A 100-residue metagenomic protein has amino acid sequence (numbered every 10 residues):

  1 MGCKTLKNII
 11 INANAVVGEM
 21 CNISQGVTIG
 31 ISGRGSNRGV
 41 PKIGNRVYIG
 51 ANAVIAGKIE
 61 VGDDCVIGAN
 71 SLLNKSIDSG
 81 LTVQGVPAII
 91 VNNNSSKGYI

Functional and structural regions predicted by a protein language model:
M1-V91: Structural signal for interior beta-strand "rungs" in well-ordered beta-sheet cores of soluble enzyme domains
S96-I100: Terminal amphipathic alpha-helical/low-complexity segments used for targeting or macromolecular assembly
